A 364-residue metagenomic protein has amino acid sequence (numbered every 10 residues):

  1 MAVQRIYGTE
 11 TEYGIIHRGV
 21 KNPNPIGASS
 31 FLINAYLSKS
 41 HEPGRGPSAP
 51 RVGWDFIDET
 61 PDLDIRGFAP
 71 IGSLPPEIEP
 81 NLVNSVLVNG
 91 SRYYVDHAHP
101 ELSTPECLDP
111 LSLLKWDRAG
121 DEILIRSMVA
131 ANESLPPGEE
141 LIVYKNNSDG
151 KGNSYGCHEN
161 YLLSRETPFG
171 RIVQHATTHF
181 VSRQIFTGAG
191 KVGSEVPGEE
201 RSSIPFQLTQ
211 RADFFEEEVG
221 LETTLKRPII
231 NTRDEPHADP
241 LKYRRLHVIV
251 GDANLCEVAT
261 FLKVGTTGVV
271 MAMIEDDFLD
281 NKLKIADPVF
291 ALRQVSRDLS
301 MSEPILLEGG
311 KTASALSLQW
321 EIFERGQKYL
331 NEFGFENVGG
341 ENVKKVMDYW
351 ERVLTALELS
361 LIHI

Functional and structural regions predicted by a protein language model:
M1-E139, V143-Y144, Q174-A189, E218-I230 (+1 more regions): Terminal catalytic/cofactor-binding subdomain
V129-N132, E139-E217: Internal, well-ordered domain-core segments that constitute the primary functional module of diverse proteins
